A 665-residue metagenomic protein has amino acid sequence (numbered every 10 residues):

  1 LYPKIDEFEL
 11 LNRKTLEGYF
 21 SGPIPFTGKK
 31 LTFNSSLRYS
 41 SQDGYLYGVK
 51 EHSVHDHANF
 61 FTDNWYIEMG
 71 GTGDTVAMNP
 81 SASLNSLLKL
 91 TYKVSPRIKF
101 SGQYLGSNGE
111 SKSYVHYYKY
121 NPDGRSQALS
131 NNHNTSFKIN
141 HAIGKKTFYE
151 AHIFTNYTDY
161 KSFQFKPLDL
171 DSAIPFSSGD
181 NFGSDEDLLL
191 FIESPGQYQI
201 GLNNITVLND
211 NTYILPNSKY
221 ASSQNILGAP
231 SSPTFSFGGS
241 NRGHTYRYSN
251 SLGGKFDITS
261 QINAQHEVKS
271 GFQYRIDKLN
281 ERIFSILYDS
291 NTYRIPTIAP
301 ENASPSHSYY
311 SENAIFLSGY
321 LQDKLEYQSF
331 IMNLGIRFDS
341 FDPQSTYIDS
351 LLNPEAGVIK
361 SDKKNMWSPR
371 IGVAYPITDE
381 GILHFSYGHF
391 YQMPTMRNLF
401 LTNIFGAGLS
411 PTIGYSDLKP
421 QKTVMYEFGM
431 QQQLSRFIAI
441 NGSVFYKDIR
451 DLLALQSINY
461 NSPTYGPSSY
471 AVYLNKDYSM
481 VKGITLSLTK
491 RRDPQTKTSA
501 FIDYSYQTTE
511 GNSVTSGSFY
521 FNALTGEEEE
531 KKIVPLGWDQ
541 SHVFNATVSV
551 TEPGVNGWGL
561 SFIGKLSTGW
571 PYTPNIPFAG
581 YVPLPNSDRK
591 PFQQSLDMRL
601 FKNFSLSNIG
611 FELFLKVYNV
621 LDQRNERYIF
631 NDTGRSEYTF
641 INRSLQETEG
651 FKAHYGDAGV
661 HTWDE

Functional and structural regions predicted by a protein language model:
F8-E110, S130-F148, P369: Transmembrane beta-barrel wall of Gram-negative outer-membrane proteins
K14-G18, L84-L88, N131-F137, I153 (+12 more regions): Hydrophobic, lipid-facing positions within transmembrane beta-strands of outer-membrane proteins
P25-K29, S95-R97, G144-K146, N263-Q265 (+12 more regions): Outer-membrane beta-barrel channels and translocator barrels
L37-D43, G106-E110, T155-D159, Y274-N280 (+9 more regions): Transmembrane beta-strands of outer-membrane beta-barrel pores
G70-A77, S231-T245, G253, Q261 (+2 more regions): Signature of Gram-negative outer-membrane beta-barrel scaffolds
E150-F154, P376, I382-G388, Q392-P394 (+4 more regions): Membrane-embedded beta-barrel scaffold of Gram-negative outer-membrane proteins
F445-I449, N459-N461, Y465-P574: Gram-negative outer-membrane beta-barrel transporters
G557, I563-A579, K602-E665: C-terminal beta-signal and adjacent terminal beta-strands/loops of Gram-negative outer-membrane beta-barrel proteins
